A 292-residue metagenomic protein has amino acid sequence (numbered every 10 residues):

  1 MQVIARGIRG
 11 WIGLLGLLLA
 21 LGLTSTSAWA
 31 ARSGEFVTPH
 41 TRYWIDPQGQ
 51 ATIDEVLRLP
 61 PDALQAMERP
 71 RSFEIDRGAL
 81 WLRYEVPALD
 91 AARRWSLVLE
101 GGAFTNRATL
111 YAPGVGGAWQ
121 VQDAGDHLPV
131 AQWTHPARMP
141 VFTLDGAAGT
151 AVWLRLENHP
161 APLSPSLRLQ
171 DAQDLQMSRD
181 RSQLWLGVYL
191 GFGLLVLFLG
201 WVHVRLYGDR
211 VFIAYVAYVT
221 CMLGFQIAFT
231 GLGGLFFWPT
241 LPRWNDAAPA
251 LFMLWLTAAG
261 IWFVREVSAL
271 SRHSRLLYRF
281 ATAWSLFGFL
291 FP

Functional and structural regions predicted by a protein language model:
Q2-L15: Bacterial N-terminal signal peptides that target proteins for export
G10, R94-V98, V141, L156 (+3 more regions): Flexible inter-domain connectors and hinge/loop segments
I12-T24: Bacterial N-terminal signal peptides
G22-S25, R58, F237: Short, flexible coil/linker elements and helix-boundary hinge sites characteristic of intrinsically disordered
T26-A28, L286: Compositionally biased regions
W29-S182: Soluble non-transmembrane domains of integral membrane proteins
V188-P292: Juxtamembrane segments at transmembrane-helix boundaries in multi-pass signal-transduction membrane proteins
